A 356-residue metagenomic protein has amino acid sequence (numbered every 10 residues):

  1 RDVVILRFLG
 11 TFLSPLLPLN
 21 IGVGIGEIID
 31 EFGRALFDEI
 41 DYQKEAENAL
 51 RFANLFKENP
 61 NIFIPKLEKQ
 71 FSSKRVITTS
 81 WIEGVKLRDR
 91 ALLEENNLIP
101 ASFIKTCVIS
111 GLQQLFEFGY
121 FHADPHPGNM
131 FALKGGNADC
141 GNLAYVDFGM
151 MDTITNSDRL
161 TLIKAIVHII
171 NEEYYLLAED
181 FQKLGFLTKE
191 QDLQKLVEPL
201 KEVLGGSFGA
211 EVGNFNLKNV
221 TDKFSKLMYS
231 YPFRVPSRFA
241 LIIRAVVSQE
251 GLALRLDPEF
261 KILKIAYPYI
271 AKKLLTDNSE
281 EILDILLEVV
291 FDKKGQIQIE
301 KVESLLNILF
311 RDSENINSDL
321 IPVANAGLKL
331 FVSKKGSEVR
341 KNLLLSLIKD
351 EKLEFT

Functional and structural regions predicted by a protein language model:
R1-T356: Conserved catalytic cores of large enzyme domains
